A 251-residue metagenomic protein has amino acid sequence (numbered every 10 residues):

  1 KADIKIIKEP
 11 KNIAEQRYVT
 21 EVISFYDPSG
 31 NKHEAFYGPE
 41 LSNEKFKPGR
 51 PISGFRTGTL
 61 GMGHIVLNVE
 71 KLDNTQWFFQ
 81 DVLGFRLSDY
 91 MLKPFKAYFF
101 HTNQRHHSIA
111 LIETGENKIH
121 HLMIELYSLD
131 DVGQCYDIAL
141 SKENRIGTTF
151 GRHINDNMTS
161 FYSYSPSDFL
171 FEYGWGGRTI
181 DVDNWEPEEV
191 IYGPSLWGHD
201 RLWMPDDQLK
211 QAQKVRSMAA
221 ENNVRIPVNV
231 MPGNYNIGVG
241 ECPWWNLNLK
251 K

Functional and structural regions predicted by a protein language model:
K1-A2, E21-D27, G61-E70, G115-K142 (+2 more regions): Vicinal oxygen chelate
K1-K5, L87-F95, T102-N103, D130-Q134 (+1 more regions): Extended intrinsically disordered, low-complexity coil regions enriched in Ser, Thr, Gly, Ala and often Pro
A2-G58, Y98-F99, E143-K251: Vicinal oxygen chelate
I13, L67-H107, I112, K251: Core segments of cupin and vicinal oxygen chelate
F36, W77-Q80, S88, F99 (+5 more regions): A structural feature that tracks compact, well-ordered secondary-structure segments with a strong bias toward
G58-G61, R105: A short, charged/proline- and glycine-enriched loop that marks the coil->beta-strand transition at the N-terminal
Y90, N103, I112-T114, Y127 (+3 more regions): Generic beta-strand/beta-sheet core signal
H107, E116, H153: His-enriched metal-coordination microenvironments in redox/metal-binding proteins
